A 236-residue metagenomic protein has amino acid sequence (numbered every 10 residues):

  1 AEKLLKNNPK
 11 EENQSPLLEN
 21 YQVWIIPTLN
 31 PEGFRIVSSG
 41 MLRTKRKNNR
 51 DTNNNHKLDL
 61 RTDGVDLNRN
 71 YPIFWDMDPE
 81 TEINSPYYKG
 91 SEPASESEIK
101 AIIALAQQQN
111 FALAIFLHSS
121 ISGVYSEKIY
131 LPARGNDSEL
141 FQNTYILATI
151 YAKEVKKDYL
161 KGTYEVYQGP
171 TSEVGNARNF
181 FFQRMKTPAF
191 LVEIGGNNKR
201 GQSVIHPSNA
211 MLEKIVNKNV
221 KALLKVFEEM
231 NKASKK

Functional and structural regions predicted by a protein language model:
A1-N136, R200: Active-site/substrate-binding loop(s) of hydrolase catalytic cores
K3, A101, L105, I150 (+2 more regions): Amphipathic alpha-helical segments that form well-ordered structural scaffolds and often line/cohere around active
L5, L18, A106, A152 (+2 more regions): N-terminal cationic-hydrophobic initiation segments that often serve targeting/anchoring roles
N8-Q14, Q109-A112, Y159-K161, F227-K236: Surface-exposed helix-capping loop/turn segments at secondary-structure junctions
G90-A101, N143, M211-K218: Soluble or luminal CAZymes and related metallo-dependent hydrolases
A114-E139, T171-K235: Active-site-adjacent mobile loop/cap segments within catalytic or ligand-binding domains
R134-E165: Acidic, glycine-rich loop-and-strand cores that form catalytic or ligand-binding grooves in diverse globular domains
V155-F181: Active site of divalent-metal-dependent phosphoester/diester hydrolases
